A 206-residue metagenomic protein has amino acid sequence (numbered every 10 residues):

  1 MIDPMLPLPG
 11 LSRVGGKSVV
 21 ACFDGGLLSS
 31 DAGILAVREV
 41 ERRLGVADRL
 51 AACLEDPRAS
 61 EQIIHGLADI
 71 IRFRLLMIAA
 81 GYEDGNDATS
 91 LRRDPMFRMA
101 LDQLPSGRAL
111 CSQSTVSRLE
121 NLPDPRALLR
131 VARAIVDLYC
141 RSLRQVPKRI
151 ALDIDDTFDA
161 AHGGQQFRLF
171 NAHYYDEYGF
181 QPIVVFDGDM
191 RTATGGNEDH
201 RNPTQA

Functional and structural regions predicted by a protein language model:
M1-T204: Dynamic "connector" segments at or just before major functional cores
